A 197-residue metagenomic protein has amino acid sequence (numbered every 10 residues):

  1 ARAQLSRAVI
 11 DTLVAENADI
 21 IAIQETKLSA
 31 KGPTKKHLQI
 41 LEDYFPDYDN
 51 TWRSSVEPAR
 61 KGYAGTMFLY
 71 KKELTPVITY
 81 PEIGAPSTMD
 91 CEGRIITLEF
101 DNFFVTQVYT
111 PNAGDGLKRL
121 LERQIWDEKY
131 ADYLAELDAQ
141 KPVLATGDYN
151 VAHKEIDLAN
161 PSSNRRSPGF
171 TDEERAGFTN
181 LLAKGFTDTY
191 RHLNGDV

Functional and structural regions predicted by a protein language model:
A1-L5: Amphipathic alpha-helical repeat scaffolds
I10, L98, R119-A131: Conserved CoA-thioester-binding segment of acyl-CoA-metabolizing enzymes
L13, N17-T26: Proline-aspartate-enriched helix->loop->beta-strand connector
V14, L41-D43, E128-V197: Metal-dependent phosphoesterases centered on the DNase I-like endonuclease/exonuclease/phosphatase
A22, T51, T106-V108, L144 (+1 more regions): Hydrophobic/aromatic beta-strand patches that form the interior of the parallel beta-sheet core in alpha/beta enzyme
Q24, S29, H192: Conserved residues at the C-terminal ends of beta-strands
K27-A113: Structured beta-strand-rich core segments of catalytic domains in phosphoester-bond hydrolases
I83-T88, T110-D127, S162-S167: Surface-exposed cleft-lining segments at the edges of enzyme active sites
